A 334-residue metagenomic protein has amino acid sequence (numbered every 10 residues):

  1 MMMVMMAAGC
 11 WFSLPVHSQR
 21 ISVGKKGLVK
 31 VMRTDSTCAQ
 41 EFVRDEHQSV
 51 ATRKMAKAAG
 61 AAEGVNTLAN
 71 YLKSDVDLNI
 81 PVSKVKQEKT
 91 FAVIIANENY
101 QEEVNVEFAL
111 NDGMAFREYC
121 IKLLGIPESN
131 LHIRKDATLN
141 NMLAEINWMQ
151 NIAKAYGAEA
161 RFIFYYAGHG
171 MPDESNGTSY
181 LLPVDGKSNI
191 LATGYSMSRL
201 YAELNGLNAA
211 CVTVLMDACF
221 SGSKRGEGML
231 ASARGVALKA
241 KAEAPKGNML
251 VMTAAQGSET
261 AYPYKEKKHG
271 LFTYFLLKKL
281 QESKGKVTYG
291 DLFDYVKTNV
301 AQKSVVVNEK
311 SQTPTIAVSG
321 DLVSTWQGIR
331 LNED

Functional and structural regions predicted by a protein language model:
M1-R20: Bacterial Sec-dependent N-terminal signal peptides
S18-D334: Cysteine endopeptidase catalytic domains of the caspase/legumain-like
